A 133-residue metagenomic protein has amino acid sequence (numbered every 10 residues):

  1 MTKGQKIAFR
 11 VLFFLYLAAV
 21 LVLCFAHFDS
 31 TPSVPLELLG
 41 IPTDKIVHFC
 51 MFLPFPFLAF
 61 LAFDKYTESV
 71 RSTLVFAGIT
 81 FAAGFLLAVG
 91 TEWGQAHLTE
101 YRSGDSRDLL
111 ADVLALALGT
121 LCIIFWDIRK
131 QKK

Functional and structural regions predicted by a protein language model:
M1-R107, V113-K133: Bulky hydrophobic segments
